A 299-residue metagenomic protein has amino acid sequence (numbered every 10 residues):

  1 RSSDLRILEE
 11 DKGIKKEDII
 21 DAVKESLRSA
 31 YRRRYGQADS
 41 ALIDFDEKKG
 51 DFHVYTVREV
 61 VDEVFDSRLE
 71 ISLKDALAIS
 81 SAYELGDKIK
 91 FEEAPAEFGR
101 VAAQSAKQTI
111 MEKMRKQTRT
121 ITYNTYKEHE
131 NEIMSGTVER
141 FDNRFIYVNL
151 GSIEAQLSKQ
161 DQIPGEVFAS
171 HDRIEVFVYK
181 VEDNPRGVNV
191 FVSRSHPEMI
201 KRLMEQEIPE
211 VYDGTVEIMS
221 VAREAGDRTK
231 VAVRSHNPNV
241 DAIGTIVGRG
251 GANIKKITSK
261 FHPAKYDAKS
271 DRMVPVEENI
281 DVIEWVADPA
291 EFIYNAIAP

Functional and structural regions predicted by a protein language model:
R1-P299: RNA-contacting regions in translation and RNA-metabolism proteins, encompassing KH/S1 modules where present
